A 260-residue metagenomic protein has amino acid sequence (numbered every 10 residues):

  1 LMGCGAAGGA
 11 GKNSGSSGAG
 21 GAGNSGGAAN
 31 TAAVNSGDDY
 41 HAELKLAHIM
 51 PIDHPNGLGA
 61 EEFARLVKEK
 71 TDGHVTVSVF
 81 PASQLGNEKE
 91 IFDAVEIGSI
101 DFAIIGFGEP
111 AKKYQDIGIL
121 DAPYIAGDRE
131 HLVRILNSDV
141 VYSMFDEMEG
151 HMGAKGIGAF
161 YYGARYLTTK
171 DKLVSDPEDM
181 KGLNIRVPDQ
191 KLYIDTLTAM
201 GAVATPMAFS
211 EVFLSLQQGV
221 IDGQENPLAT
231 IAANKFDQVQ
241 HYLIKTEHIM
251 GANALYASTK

Functional and structural regions predicted by a protein language model:
L1-E43: Short, low-complexity disordered leader/linker segments with a strong preference for bacterial N-terminal type II
K45-E62, P81-N87, I231: Extracytoplasmic "Venus flytrap"
D53-S78, K191-L197: Short, polar/charged alpha-helical segment
A64-R65, E96, G106-V203, N253-K260: Contiguous mixed-secondary-structure segments that line small-molecule binding/active-site clefts of soluble domains
H74, S99, N184, G201 (+1 more regions): Conserved functional loop/turn residues at catalytic and ligand-binding sites
V77-G86, I185-V187, A202-S215: Short beta-strand-to-loop elements that line the ligand-binding cleft of bilobed periplasmic-binding protein-like
F80-A122, Y142-D146, Y166-K170, S215-Q217 (+1 more regions): Pocket-flanking alpha-helical
L192-I194, V203-K260: Pocket-lining segment of extracytoplasmic ligand-binding domains
